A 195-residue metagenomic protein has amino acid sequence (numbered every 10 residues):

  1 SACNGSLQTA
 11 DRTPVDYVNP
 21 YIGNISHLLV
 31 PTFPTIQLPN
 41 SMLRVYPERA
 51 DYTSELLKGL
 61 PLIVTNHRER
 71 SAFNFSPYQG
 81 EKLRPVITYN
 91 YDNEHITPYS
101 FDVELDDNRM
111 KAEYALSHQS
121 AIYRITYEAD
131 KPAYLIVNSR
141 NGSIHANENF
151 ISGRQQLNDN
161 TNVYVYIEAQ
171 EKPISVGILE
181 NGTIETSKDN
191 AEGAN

Functional and structural regions predicted by a protein language model:
L7-N195: Accessory carbohydrate-recognition regions in carbohydrate-active enzymes
